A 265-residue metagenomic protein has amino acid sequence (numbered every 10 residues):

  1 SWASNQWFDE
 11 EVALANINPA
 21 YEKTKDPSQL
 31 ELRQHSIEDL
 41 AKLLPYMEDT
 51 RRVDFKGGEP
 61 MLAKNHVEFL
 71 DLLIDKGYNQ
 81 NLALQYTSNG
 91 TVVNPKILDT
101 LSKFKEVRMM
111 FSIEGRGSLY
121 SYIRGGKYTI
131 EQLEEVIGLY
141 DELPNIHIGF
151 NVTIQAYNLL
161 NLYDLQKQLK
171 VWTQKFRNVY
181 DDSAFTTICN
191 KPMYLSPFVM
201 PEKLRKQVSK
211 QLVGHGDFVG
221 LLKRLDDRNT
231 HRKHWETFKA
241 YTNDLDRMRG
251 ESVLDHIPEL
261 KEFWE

Functional and structural regions predicted by a protein language model:
S1-H35, M47-K64, K76-P95, S102-E135 (+2 more regions): Core AdoMet radical
D39, L43, F69, L133-V136 (+1 more regions): Alpha-helical packing segments of well-folded alpha/beta enzyme cores
D39-Y46, L72-G77, T100-S102, Y140: Leucine-rich repeat
L43, A63, F69, V93 (+4 more regions): A generic signature of intrinsically disordered, low-complexity regions enriched in glycine/proline and charged/polar
F55, E68-D71, G138, K167: A broad, structural surface signal
V67-D71, P95-L101, N161-L165: Distinct, well-ordered alpha-helical segments
E106-M110, T129-E265: Conserved C-terminal portion of the radical SAM core fold that forms the substrate/S-adenosylmethionine-binding
